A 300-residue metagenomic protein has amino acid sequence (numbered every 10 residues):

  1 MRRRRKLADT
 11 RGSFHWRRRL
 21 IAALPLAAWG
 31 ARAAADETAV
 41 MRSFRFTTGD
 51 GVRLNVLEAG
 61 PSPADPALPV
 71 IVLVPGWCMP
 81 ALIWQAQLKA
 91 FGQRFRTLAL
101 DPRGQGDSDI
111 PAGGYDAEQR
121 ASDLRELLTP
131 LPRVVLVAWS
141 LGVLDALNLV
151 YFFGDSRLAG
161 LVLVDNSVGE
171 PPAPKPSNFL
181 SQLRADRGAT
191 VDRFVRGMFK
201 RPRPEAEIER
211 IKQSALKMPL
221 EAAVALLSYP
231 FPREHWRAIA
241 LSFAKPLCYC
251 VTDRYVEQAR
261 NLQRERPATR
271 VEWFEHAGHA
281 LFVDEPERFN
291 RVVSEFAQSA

Functional and structural regions predicted by a protein language model:
M1-W16, A22-W29: N-terminal secretory signal peptides
D36-R53: N-terminal cap/lid segment of alpha/beta-hydrolase-fold proteins
G49-D50, L57, A86-K89, A99-V137 (+1 more regions): Active-site loop/oxyanion-hole signature of alpha/beta-hydrolase fold enzymes
V52, L57-D107: Conserved HGGG/HGGXW glycine-rich cap/lid loop of the alpha/beta-hydrolase fold
L147-F152, R157-R187: Flexible "cap/lid" loop of the alpha/beta hydrolase fold
P171-P174, Q182-S242: Conserved alpha/beta-hydrolase catalytic His-Asp/Glu region
L220-E221, A225-W273: Conserved serine/cysteine hydrolase catalytic core
A277-N290: Catalytic histidine-centered segment of alpha/beta-hydrolase-like enzymes
